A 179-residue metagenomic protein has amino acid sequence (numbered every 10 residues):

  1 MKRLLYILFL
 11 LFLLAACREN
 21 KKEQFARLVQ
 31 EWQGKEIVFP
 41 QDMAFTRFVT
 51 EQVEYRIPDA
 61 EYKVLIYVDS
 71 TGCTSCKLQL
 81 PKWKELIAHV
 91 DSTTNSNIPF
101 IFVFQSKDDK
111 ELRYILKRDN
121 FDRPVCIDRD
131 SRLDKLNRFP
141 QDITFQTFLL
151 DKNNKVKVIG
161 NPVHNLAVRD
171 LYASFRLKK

Functional and structural regions predicted by a protein language model:
K2-L8: Sec-dependent signal peptide recognition, specifically the positively charged N-region followed immediately by
L13-A16: C-terminal motif of bacterial Sec signal peptides marking the signal peptidase cleavage site
R18-R56, K77-L78: N-terminal "domain-start" segment that seeds a small globular fold
V53-K77, P81-K84: Short active-site neighborhood of thiol/selenol oxidoreductases, capturing the structured segment around
L78-K117, L133-K135: Structural microenvironment flanking redox-active thiols in thiol-disulfide oxidoreductases
R113-F145: Short, internal strand/loop/helix patches that form the active-site neighborhood or redox-interaction surface
T144, L149-K179: Thiol-/selenol-based redox modules, centered on thioredoxin-like and closely related oxidoreductase domains
